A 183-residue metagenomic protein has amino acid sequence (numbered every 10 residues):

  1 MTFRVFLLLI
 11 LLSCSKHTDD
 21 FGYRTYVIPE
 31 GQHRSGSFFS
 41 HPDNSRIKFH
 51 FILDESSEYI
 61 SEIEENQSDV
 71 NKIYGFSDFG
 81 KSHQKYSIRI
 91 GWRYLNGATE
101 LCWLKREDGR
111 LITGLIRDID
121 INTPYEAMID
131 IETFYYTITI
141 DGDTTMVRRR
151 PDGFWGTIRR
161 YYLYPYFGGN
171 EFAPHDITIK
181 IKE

Functional and structural regions predicted by a protein language model:
M1-L8: Sec-dependent signal peptide recognition, specifically the positively charged N-region followed immediately by
L12-S13: C-terminal motif of bacterial Sec signal peptides marking the signal peptidase cleavage site
D20-E100: Secretory/extracellular carbohydrate-interaction modules and structurally similar beta-sandwich "look-alikes"
S40-P42, D118-N122, I131, F172: Surface-exposed coil/turn segments at beta-strand junctions on protein surfaces, enriched
L101-E126: Short, aromatic/His-centered strand-loop micro-motif at the edge of beta-sheets
T123-E132, Y136-I138: Short tryptophan-centered beta-strand motifs in secreted/extracellular beta-sheet-rich domains of glycan-recognition
R148-T178: Flexible glycan-contacting loops in extracellular carbohydrate-active proteins
